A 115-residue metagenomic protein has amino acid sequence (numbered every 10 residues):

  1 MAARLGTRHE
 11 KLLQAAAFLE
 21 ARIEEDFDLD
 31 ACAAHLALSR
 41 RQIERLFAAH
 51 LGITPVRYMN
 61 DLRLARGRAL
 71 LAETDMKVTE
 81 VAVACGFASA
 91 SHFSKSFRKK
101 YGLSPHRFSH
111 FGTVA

Functional and structural regions predicted by a protein language model:
M1-A17: An amphipathic alpha-helical interaction segment
K11, I43-E44, L51: Flexible loop/N-cap segments at domain edges
A17, D26-D30, L38, A48-S89 (+1 more regions): Terminal helix-turn-helix DNA-binding modules in bacterial transcription factors
R22-I23: Short coil turns that delineate tetratricopeptide repeat
R41, S91, H106: Key DNA-contact positions within bacterial/archaeal DNA-binding proteins
I43, F47, H92-F93, F97: Short hydrophobic/aromatic patch on the recognition helix
G52, G86, F97-R98, G102-P105: Conserved phosphate-binding and hydrolysis motifs of nucleotide-dependent enzymes
